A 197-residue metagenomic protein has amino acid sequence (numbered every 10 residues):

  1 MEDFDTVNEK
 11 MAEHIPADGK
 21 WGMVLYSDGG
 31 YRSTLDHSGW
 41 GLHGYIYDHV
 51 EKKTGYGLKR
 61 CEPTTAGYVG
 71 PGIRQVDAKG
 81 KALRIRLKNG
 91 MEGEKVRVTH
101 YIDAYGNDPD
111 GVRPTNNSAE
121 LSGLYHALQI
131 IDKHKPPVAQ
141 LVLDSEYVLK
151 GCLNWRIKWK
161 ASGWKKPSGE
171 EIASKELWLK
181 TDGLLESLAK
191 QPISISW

Functional and structural regions predicted by a protein language model:
E2-S118, I130: RNase H-like nuclease fold core
Y31-T34, L124-W197: RNase H catalytic domain
W40, L121, A139: Residue-level detector of short, conserved catalytic/binding motifs and their immediate flanks
N117-L121, Y125: Glycine-rich phosphate-binding loop at the start of an alpha helix
